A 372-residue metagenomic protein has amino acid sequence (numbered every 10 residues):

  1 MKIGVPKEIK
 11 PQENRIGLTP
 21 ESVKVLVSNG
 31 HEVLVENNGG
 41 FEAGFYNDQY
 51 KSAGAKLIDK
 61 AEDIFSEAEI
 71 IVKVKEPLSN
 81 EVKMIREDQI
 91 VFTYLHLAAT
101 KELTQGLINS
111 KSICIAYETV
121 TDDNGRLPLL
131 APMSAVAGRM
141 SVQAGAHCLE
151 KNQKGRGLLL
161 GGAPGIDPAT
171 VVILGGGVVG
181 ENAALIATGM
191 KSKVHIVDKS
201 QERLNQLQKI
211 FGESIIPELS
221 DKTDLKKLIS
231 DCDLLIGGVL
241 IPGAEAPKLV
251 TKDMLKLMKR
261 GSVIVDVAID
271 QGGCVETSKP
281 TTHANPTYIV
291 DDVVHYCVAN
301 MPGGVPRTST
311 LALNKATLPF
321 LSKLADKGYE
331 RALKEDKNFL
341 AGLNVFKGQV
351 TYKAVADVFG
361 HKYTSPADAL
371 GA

Functional and structural regions predicted by a protein language model:
P6-E42, N152-L240, T287: Glycine-rich phosphate/diphosphate-binding loop of Rossmann-like nucleotide-binding domains
H31, R86-Q89, N109-S112, K259-S262 (+1 more regions): A short helix->loop->beta-strand "cap" motif at the edges of active sites that frequently abuts
L34-L57: N-terminal beta-loop-helix "entrance" segment that forms/cooperates in small-molecule cofactor or anionic ligand
G54-E67, E218-L228: Short acidic low-complexity segments
S66, I70-C148: Phosphate/diphosphate ligand-binding glycine-rich loop within oxidoreductases
E69, K75-E76, L95-H96, D221 (+3 more regions): Short glycine-/small-residue-rich Rossmann-like dinucleotide-binding loops
E118-L159, P168, I269, C274-A372: Adenosine-phosphate binding glycine-rich loop
K209-D291: Rossmann-like adenosine-cofactor binding region
